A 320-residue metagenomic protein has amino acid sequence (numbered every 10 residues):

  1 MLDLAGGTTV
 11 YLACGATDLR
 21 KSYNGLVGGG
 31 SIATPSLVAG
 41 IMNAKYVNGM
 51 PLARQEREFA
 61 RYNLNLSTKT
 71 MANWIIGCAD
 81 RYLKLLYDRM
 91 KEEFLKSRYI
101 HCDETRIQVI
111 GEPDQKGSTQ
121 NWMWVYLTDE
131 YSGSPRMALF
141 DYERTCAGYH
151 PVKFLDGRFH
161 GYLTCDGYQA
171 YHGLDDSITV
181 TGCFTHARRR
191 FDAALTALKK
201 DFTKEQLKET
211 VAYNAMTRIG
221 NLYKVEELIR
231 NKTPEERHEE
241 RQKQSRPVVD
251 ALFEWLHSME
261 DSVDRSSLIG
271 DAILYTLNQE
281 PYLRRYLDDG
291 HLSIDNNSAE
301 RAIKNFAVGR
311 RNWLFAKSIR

Functional and structural regions predicted by a protein language model:
M1-V27: Basic nucleic-acid-binding interfaces
G28-R320: Catalytic center-proximal scaffold of phosphoryl-transfer enzymes
